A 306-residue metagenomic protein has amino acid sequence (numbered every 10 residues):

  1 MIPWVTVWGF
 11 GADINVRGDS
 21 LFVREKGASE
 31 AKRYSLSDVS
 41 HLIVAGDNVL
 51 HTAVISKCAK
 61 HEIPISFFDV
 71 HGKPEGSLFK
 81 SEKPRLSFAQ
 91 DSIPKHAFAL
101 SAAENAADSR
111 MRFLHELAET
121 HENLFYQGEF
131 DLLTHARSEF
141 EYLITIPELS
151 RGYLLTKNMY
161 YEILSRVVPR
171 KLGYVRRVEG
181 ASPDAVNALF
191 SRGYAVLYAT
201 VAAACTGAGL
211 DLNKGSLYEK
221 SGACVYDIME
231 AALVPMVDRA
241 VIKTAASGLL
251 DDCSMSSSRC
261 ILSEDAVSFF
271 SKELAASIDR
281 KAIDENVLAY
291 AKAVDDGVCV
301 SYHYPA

Functional and structural regions predicted by a protein language model:
M1-V16, R24-K26, R33, E75-F79 (+1 more regions): Active-site helix-to-loop segments that bind/position phosphate- or nucleotide-bearing substrates and donors across
E25, Y34-L50: Extracellular/luminal Protease-associated
L42-A45, I63-D69: Short hydrophobic alpha-helical runs that function as membrane-insertion/retention elements
H51, H71-S77: Short gly/pro/ser/thr-enriched loop/turn and capping motifs at secondary-structure boundaries
I55: Winged helix-turn-helix DNA-binding recognition segment
